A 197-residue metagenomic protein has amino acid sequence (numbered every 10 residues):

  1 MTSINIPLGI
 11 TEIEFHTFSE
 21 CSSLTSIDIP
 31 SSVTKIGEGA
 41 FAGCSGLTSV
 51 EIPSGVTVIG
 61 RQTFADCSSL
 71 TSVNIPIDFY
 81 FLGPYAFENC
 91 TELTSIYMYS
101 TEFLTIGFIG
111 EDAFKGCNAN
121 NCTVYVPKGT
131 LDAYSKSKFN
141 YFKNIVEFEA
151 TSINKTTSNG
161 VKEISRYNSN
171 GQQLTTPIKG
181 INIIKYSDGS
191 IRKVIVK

Functional and structural regions predicted by a protein language model:
M1-E12, S22-K35, S45-V58, S68-F81 (+3 more regions): Structural signature of tandem-repeat unit edges
E14-S19, G37-A42, G60-A65, G83-E88 (+1 more regions): Consensus positions within tandem repeat domains that build extended binding/scaffold surfaces
G55, I178-N182: A glycine-anchored, Pro-Gly-centered beta-turn/N-cap motif
Y134-S152: A recurrent domain-boundary module in secreted/ectodomain proteins
E147-N170: Residue-level detector of functionally pivotal "anchor" positions at catalytic/ligand-binding pockets or at interdomain
T157, N168, P177, Y186-D188: Acidic surface patches and DE-rich sequence motifs
L174-T175, R192: Generic structural signal for well-ordered beta-strand positions
I181-K197: C-terminal tail/sorting-segment detector
